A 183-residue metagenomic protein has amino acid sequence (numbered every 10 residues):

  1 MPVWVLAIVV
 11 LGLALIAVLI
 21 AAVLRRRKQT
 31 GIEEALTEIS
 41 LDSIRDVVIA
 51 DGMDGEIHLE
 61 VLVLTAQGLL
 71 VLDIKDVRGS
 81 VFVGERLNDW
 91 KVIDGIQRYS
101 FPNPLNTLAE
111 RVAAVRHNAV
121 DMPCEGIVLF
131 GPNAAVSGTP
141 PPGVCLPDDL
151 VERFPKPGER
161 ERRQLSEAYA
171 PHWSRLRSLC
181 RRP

Functional and structural regions predicted by a protein language model:
M1-I57, V63-L69, D76-R78, V92-P183: Surface-exposed interaction regions that form or flank ligand-binding interfaces
V81: Polar interaction faces of repeat-based domains
G84-V92: A broadly used, surface-exposed interaction patch
